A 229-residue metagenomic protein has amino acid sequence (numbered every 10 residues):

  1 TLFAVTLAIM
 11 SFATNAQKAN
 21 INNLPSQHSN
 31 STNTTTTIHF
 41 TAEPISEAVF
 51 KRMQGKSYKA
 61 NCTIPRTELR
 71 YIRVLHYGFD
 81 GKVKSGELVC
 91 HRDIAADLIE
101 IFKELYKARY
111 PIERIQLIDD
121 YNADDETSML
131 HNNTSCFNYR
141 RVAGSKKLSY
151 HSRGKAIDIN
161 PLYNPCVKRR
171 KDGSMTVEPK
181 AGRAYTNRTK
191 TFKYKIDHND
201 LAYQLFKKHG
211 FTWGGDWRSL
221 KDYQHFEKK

Functional and structural regions predicted by a protein language model:
L2-S11: Bacterial N-terminal signal peptides
T14-N15: Sec/Tat signal peptide C-region and signal peptidase I cleavage site
K18-K82: N-terminal module-boundary/linker segments of secreted carbohydrate-active enzymes
I64-M129: Active-site acidic/histidine clusters and adjacent loop/turn architecture that either coordinate catalytic ions
R70-I72, N133, K155: A generic secondary-structure signal marking the coil-to-beta-strand transition
Y77, D97-P111, R140, L162-P165 (+1 more regions): Structured segments of extracytoplasmic/periplasmic soluble domains in secreted or envelope-associated proteins
D125-S152: Active-site-adjacent substructure of cysteine-protease-like catalytic cores
V142-G144, L148, G154-K229: Catalytic cores and adjacent binding grooves of peptidoglycan-active enzymes
